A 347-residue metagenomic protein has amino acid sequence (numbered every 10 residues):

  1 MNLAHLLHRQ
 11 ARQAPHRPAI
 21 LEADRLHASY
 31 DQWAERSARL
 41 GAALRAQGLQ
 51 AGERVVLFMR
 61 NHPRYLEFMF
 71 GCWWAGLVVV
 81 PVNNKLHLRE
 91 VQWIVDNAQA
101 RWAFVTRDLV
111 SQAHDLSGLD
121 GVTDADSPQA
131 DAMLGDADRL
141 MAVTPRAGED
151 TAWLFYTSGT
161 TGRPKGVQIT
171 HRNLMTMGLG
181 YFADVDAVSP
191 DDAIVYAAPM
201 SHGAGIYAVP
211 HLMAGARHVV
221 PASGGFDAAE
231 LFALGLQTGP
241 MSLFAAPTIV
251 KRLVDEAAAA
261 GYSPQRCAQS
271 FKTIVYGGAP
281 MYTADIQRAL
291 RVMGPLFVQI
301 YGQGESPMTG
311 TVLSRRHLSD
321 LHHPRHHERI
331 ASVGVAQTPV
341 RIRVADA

Functional and structural regions predicted by a protein language model:
H8, H16-H62, L66-F70, H87-Q92: Conserved AMP-binding/adenylate-forming core of the ANL superfamily
P15-H16, D138-Y156, R163, N173 (+1 more regions): Conserved pre-ATP/AMP-binding loop-to-beta segment of ANL
W33-A42, G148, V167-S189, A197 (+3 more regions): Conserved structural elements of the adenylate-forming
A46-Q47, F70, W74-D136, M141-A142 (+1 more regions): Structural core segment of the AMP-binding/adenylate-forming
M59, V80-V95, R107-L109, A216-T238: ATP-dependent adenylate-forming carboxylate-activation enzymes
M59-F70, K85-L88, A197-A214, G225 (+2 more regions): Conserved coil-to-alpha-helix start sites within the AMP-binding
M175-A193, G203-M241, E256-A257: Conserved AMP-binding/adenylation subdomain of ANL enzymes
P240-A245, V254-H327, R341: Gly/Ser/Thr-rich phosphate-binding loop
